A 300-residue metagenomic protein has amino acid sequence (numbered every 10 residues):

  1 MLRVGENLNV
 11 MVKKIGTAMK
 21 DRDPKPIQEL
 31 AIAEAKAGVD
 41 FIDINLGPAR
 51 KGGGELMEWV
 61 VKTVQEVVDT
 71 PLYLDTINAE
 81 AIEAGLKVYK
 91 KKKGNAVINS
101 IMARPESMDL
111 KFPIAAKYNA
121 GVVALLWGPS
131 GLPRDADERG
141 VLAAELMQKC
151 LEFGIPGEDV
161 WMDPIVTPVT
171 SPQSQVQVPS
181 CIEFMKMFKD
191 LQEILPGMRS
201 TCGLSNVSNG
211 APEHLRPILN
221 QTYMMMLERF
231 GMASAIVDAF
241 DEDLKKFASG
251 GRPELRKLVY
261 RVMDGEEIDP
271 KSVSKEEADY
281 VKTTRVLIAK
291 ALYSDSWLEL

Functional and structural regions predicted by a protein language model:
M1-T17, Q28-E29, F240-D241, K246-L300: Extended, intrinsically disordered, low-complexity segments
R3-E29, G53, N99-P105, G131-A136 (+1 more regions): Active-site mouth loops of central-metabolism enzymes
A35-K36, Q65-E66, L86-K93, D109-G121 (+2 more regions): Acidic (Asp/Glu)-rich catalytic clusters
A35-Y73, V166-S174, V178: Glycine-rich, proline-tolerant flexible connector loops at the mouths of alpha/beta enzymes
D43-A49, T70-N78, N95-P105, L126: Catalytic beta/alpha-barrel core
G52-K93, S180-M198: Alpha-helix-loop-beta-strand connector modules within alpha/beta enzyme cores
K117-D269: Catalytic alpha/beta core domains of metabolic enzymes, predominantly
